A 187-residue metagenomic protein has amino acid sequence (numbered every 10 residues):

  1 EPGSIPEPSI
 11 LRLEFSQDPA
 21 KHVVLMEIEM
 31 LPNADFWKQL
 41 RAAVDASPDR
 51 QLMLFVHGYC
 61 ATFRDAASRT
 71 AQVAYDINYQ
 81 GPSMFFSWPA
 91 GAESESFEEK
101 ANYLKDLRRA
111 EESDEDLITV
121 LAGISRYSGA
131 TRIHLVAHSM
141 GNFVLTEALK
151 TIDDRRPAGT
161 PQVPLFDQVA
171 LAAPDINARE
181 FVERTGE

Functional and structural regions predicted by a protein language model:
E1-M84: Flexible, membrane-associating and regulatory peripheral segments of lipid-active enzymes
F55-E187: Serine-dependent carboxylesterase/thioesterase catalytic core of lipase-like alpha/beta-hydrolase/SGNH enzymes
